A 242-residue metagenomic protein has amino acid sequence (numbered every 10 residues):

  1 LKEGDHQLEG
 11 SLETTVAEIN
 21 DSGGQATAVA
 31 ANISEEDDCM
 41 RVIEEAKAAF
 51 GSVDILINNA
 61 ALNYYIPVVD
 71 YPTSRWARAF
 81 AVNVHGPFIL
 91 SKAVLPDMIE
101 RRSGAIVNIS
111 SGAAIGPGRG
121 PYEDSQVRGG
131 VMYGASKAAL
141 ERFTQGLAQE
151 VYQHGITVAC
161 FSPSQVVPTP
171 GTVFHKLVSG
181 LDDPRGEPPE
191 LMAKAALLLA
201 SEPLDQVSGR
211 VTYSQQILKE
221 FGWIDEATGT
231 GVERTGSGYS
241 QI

Functional and structural regions predicted by a protein language model:
E9-G10, A30-V42, T73: The beta1-alpha1 cofactor-binding region of Rossmann-like NAD(H)/NADP(H)-dependent oxidoreductases
I19, P67-V68, R75-A77: Substrate-binding pocket helix/loop in short-chain dehydrogenase/reductase
G23-Q25, S52-V53, M98-G112, Q153-T157 (+1 more regions): Active-site loop of short-chain dehydrogenase/reductase
N59-Y64: Conserved NAD(P)H cofactor-binding loop of Rossmann-fold oxidoreductase domains
S91-K92, Q145: A short, exposed helix-loop element centered on a Lys and neighboring polar residues
V107-Q153, Q165-V166: Catalytic loop of short-chain dehydrogenase/reductase
Q153, C160-F161, S179-I242: C-terminal helical subdomain
